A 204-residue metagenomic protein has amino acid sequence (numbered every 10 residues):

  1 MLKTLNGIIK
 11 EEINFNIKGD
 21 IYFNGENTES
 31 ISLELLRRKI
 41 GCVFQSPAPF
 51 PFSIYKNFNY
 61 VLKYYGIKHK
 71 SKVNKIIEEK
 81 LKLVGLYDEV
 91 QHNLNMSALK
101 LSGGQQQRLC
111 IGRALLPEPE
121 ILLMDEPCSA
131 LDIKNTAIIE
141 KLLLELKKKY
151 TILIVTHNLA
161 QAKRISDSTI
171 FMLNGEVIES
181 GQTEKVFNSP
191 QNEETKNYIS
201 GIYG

Functional and structural regions predicted by a protein language model:
D20-L35, V186: ABC ATPase NBD Q-loop/coupling interface
F23, S71-Q91: Conserved ABC ATPase "signature" region
M96-L101, Q105: Conserved ABC ATPase signature
E118: Conserved catalytic motifs of ABC-family nucleotide-binding domains
L122-D125: Catalytic Walker B motif of ABC-type/P-loop ATPase nucleotide-binding domains
T136-K148: Helical segment within the ABC ATPase nucleotide-binding domain
